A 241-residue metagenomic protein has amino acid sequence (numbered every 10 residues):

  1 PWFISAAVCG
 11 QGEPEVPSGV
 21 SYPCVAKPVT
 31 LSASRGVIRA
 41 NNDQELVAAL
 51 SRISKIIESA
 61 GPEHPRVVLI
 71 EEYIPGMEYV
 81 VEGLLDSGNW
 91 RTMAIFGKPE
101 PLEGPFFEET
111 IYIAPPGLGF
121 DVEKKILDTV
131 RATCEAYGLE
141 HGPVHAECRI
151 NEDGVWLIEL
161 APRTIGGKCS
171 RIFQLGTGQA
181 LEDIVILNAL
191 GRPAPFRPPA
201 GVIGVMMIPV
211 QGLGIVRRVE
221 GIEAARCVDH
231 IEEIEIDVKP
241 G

Functional and structural regions predicted by a protein language model:
P1-G19, L31, M206: Conserved N-proximal alpha/beta basic substrate-recognition cap immediately N-terminal to, or forming the N-lobe
F3, A26, R39-G76, F106-Y112 (+1 more regions): Conserved ATP-binding module of the ATP-grasp superfamily
V20-A40, I57-G76, V81, I95-G97 (+2 more regions): ATP-grasp fold ATP-binding core
V37-N42, L84-D86, N151, L175: Short beta-strand-to-turn element immediately C-terminal to the catalytic PLP-Schiff-base lysine in fold type I
I95-E140, C148: Acidic, glycine-rich loop-and-beta core segments that form the ion-binding/anion-interacting portion of active sites
K124-A146, E152, A161-R217: Active-site "cap" helix and flanking loop/linker of ATP-utilizing ligase/carboxylase catalytic domains
G154-W156: Conserved protein kinase catalytic/activation segment
P209-P240: Glycine-rich active-site loop/lid that clamps phosphate-bearing ligands
